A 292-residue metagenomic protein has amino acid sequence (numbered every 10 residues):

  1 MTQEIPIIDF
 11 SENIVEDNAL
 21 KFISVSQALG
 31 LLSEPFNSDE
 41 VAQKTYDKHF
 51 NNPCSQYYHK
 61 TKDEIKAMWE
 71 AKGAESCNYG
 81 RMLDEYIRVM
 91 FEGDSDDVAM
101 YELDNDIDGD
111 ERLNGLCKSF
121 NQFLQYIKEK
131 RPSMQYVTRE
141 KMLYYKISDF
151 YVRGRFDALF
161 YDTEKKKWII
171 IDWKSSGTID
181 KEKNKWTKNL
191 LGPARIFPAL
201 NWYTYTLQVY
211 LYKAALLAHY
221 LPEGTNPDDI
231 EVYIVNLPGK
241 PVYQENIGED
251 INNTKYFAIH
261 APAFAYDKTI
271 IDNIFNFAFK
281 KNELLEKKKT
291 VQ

Functional and structural regions predicted by a protein language model:
M1-R153, Y161: Metal-dependent nuclease catalytic cores that hydrolyze phosphodiester bonds in DNA/RNA, characterized by
K72, D104-G109, L190-Y203: Short histidine-centered catalytic/ligand-binding loop motif
D84, F156-D162, K167-G192, Y212: Conserved catalytic cores of phosphodiester-cleaving nucleases, focusing on short active-site segments
Y144, S176-T178, P238-K240: Short, solvent-exposed loop/turn segments at secondary-structure junctions
S148-D149, T163-K167, L221-N226: Short, solvent-exposed loop/turn segments that connect beta-strands within catalytic domains and beta-strand-rich
Y151-R153, K166-W168, Y256: Short, mixed charged/polar active-site loops that provide acid/base catalysis or chelate metal/phosphate cofactors
G154-F156, I230: Change "...and in nucleic-acid phosphodiester-cleaving endonucleases..." to "...and in nucleic-acid processing enzymes
P198-Q292: Metal-dependent nuclease catalytic regions and adjoining charged, substrate-binding loops involved in nucleic-acid end
